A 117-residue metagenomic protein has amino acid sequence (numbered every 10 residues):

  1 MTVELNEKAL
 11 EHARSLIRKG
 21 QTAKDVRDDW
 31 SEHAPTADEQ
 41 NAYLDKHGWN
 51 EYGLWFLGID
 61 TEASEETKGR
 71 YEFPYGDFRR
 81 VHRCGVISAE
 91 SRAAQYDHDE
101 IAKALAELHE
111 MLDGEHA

Functional and structural regions predicted by a protein language model:
M1-A117: Extended terminal accessory/targeting regions
